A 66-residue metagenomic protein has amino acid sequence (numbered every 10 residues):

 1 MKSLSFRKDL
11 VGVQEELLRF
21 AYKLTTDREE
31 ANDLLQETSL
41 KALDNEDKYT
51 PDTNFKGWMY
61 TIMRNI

Functional and structural regions predicted by a protein language model:
M1-R19, N32: A short, charge-rich alpha-helical start-of-domain segment used by transcription regulators
R7-K8, R64-I66: Short, surface-exposed, charge-dense and proline/glycine-enriched linear segments
R19, D33-L40, T53-N65: Structural recognition of an alpha-helix C-terminal capping motif at a helix-to-coil junction
E29: Residues within helix-turn-helix
D47-P51: Short alpha-helix-to-loop micro-motif enriched in aromatics/charged/Gly
